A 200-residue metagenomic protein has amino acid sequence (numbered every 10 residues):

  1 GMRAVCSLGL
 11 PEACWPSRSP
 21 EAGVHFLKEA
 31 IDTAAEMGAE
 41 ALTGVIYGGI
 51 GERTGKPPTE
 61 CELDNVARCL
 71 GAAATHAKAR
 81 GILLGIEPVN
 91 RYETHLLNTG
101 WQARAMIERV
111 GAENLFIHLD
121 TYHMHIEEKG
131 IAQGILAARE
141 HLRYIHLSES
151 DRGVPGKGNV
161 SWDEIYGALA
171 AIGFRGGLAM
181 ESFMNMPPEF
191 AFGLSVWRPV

Functional and structural regions predicted by a protein language model:
G1-R3, E40, L83, R175: Residue-level detector of anion-binding/catalytic polar loops
R3-A4, C14-W15: N-terminal glycine-rich cofactor-binding segment that shapes the pocket for flavin-like pterin cofactors
A4-C6, T43, I86, L119 (+1 more regions): Hydrophobic residues in well-ordered beta-strands that form the structural core
V5, D32, I86-E87, A132 (+1 more regions): Homeobox/homeodomain signature
L8-A13, I46-G51, P88-Y92, T121-H123 (+2 more regions): Active-site-proximal loop/turn and secondary-structure-junction residues that shape catalytic pockets, frequently
P16-I117, I126-E128: Active-site acidic/histidine proton-transfer and metal-coordination neighborhood in alpha/beta enzyme cores
G38-A39, L97-L119, M124-V200: Histidine-acidic metal/acid-base catalytic patches
